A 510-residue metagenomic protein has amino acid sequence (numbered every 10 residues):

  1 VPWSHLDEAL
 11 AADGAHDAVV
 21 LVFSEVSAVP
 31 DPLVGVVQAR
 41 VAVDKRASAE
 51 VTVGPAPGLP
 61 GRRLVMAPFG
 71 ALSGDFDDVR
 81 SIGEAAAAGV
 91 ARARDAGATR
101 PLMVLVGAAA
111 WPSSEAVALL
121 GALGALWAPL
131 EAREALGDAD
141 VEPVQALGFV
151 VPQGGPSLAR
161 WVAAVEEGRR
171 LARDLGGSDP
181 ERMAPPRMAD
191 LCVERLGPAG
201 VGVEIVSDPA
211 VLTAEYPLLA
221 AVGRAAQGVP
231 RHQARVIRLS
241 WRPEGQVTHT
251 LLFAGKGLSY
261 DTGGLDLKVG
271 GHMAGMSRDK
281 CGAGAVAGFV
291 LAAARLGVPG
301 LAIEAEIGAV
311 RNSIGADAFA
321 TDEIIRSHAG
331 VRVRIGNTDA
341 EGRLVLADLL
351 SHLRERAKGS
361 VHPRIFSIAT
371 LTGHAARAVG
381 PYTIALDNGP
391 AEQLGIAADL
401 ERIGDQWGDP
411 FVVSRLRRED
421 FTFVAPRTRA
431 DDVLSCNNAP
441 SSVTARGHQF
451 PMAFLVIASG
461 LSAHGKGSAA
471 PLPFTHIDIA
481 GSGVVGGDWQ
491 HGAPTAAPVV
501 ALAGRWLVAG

Functional and structural regions predicted by a protein language model:
V1-G257: Short amphipathic alpha-helical segment within the helicase RecA-like ATPase core that mediates nucleic-acid
A189-G510: A generic structural signal for tightly packed, nonpolar segments enriched in small/aliphatic residues
